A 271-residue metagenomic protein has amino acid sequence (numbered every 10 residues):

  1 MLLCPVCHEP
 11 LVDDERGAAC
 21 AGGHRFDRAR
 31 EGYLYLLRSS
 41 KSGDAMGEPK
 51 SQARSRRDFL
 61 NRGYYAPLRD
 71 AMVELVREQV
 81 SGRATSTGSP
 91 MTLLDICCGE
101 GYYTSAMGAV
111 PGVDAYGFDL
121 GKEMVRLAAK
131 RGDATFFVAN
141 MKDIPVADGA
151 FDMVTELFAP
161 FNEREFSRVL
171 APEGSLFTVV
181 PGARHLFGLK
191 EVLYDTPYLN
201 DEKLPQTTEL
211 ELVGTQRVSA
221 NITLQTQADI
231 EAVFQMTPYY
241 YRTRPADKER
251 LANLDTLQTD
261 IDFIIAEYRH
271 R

Functional and structural regions predicted by a protein language model:
M1-M46: N-terminal auxiliary segments of SAM/dcSAM-dependent transferases
G47-A71, L75: Class I SAM-dependent methyltransferase Rossmann-like catalytic core, especially the SAM/SAH-binding loop
T92-D143: Class I SAM-dependent methyltransferase SAM/SAH-binding core
K142-M153: A short acidic, Gly/Pro-enriched loop at the edge of an enzyme's catalytic core that lines a small-molecule cofactor
F151-E165, V180-G182: A short SAM/SAH-binding and catalytic strip from SAM-dependent methyltransferases
E173-A183: Conserved beta-strand signature within the Rossmann-like core of class I S-adenosyl-L-methionine
K190-L212: Conserved Class I S-adenosyl-L-methionine
V218-R271: Conserved Class I S-adenosyl-L-methionine
